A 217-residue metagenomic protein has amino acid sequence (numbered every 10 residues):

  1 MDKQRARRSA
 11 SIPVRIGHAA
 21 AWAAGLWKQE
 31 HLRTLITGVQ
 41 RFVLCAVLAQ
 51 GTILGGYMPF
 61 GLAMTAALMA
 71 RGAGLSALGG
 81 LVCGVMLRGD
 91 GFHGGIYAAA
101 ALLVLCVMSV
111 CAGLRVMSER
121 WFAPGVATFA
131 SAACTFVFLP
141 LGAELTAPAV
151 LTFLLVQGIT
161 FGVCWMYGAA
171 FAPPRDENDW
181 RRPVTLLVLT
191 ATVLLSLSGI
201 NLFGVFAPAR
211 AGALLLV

Functional and structural regions predicted by a protein language model:
M1-R7: Soluble N-terminal domains of membrane-associated systems
P13-G204, P208-V217: Short helix-perturbing small/polar motifs within transmembrane alpha-helices
